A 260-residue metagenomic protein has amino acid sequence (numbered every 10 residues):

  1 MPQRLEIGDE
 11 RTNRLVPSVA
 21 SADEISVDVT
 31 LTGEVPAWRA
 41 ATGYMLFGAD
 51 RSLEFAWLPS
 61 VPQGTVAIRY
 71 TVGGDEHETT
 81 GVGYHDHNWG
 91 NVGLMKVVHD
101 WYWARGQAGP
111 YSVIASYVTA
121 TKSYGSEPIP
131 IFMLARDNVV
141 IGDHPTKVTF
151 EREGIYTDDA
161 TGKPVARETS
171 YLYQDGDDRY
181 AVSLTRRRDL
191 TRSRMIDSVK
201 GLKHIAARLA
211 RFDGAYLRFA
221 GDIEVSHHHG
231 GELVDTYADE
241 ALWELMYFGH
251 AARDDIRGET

Functional and structural regions predicted by a protein language model:
M1-T260: Structured soluble/peripheral alpha/beta segments that form catalytic or ligand/cofactor-binding pockets
